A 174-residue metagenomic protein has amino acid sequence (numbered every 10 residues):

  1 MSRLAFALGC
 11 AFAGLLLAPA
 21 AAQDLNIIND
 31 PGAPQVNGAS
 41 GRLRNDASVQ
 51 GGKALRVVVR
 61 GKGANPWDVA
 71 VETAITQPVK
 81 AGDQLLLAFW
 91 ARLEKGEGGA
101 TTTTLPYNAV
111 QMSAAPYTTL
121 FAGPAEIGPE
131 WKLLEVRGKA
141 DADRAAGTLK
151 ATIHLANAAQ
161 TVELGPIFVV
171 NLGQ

Functional and structural regions predicted by a protein language model:
M1-A5: Positively charged n-region of N-terminal signal peptides that target proteins for export
A7-L16: Bacterial N-terminal signal peptides
A21-Q174: Extracellular and organelle-lumenal recognition/adhesion modules and their flexible linkers in secreted
